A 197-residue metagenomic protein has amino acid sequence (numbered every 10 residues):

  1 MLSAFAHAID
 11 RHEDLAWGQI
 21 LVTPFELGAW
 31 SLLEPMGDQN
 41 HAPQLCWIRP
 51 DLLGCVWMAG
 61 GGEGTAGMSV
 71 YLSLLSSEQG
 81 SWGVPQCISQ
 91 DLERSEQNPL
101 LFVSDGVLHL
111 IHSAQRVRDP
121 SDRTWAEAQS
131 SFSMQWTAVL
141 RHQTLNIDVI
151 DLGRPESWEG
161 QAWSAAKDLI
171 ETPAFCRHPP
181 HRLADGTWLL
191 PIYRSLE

Functional and structural regions predicted by a protein language model:
L2-E197: Asp-box/BNR beta-propeller blade signature and adjacent active/binding-site loops in extracellular glycan-interacting
